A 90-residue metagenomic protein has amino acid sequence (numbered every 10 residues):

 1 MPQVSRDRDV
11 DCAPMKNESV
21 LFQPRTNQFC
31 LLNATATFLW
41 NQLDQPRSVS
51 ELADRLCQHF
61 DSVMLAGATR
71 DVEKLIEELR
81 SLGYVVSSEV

Functional and structural regions predicted by a protein language model:
M1-N27: Long, low-complexity, charged/polar intrinsically disordered regions in eukaryotic proteins
R25-V90: Long, charge-rich, low-complexity alpha-helical segments
